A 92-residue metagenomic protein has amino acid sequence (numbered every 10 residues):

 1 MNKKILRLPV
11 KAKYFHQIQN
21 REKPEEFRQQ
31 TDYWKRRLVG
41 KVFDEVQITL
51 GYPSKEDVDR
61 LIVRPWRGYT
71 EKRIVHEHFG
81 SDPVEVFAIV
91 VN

Functional and structural regions predicted by a protein language model:
N2-N92: Structured alpha/beta reader/binder surfaces that contact nucleic acids or chromatin modification marks
